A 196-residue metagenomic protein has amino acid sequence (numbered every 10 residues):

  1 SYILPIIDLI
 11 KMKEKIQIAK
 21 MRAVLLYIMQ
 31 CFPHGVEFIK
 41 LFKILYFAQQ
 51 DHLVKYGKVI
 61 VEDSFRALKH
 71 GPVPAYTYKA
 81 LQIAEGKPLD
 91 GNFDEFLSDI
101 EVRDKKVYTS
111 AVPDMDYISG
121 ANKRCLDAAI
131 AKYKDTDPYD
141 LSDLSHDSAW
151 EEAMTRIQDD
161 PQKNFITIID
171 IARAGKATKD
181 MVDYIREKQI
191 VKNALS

Functional and structural regions predicted by a protein language model:
S1-S196: Domain-edge interaction signal
